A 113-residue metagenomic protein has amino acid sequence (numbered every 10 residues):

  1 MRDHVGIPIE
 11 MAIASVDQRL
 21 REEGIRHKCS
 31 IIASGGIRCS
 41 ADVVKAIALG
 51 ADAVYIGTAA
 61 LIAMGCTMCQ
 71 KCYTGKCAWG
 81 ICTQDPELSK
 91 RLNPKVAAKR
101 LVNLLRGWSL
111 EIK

Functional and structural regions predicted by a protein language model:
M1-S89: Glycine-rich phosphate/ribose-binding loops and adjacent secondary-structure elements that form binding surfaces
D85-K99: Conserved thiamine diphosphate
K95-K113: C-terminal extensions of enzymes
